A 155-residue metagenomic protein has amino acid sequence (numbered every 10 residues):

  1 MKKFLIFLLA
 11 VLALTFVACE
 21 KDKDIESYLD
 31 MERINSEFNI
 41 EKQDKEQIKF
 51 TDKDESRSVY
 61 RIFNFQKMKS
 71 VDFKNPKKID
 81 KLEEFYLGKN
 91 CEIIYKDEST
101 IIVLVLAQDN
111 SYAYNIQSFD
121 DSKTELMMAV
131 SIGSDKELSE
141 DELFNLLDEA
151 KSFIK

Functional and structural regions predicted by a protein language model:
F4-A13: Sec-dependent N-terminal signal peptides
T15-A18: C-terminal motif of bacterial Sec signal peptides marking the signal peptidase cleavage site
E20-D54, E83-F85, K96-D97, E149-F153: N-terminal "mature-domain start" segment
M31-S36, K53-S56, Q66, K96-S99 (+1 more regions): Short, solvent-exposed coil/turn segments at beta-strand boundaries
E32, A129-K155: Surface-exposed amphipathic alpha-helical segments
D44-K45, E55-V59, Q108-I116: Short, surface-exposed coil-to-beta transition loops
K49-K77, M127-I132: A short acidic-to-branched-hydrophobic micro-motif
E84-D121: Signature of long, low-cysteine stretches enriched in small and polar/charged residues
